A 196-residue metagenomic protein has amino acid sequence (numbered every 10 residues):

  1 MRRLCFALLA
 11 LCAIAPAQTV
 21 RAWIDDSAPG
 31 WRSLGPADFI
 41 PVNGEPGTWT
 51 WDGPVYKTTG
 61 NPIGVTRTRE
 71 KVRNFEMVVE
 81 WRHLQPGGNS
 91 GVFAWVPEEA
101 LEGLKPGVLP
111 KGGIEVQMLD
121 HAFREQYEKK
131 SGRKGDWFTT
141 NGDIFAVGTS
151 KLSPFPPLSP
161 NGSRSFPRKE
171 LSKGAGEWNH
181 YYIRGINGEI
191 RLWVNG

Functional and structural regions predicted by a protein language model:
M1-L4: Positively charged n-region of N-terminal signal peptides that target proteins for export
L8-L9, P97: Residues at secondary-structure transition points
L9-A17: Hydrophobic h-region of N-terminal signal peptides that target proteins for export in Gram-negative bacteria
Q18-G196: Carbohydrate-interacting regions of secretory-pathway proteins
